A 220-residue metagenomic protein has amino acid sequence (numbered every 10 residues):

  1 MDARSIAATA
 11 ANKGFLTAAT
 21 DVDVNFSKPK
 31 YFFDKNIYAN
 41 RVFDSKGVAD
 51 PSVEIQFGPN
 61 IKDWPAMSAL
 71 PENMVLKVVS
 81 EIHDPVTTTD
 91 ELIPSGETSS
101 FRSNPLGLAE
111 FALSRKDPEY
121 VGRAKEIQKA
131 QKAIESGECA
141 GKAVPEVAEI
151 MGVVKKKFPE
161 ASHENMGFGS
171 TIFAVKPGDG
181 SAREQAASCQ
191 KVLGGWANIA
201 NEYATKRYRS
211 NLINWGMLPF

Functional and structural regions predicted by a protein language model:
M1-F220: Fe-S-dependent hydro-lyases/dehydratases of central metabolism
